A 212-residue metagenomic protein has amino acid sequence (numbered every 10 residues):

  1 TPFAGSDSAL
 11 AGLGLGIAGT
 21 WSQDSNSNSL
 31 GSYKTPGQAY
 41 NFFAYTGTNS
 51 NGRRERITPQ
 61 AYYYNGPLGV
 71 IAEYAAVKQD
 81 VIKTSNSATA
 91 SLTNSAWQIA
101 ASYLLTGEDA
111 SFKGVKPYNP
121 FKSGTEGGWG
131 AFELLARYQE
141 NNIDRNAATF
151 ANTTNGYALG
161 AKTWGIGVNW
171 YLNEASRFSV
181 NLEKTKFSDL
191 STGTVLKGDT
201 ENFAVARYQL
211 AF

Functional and structural regions predicted by a protein language model:
F3-G5: Short loop/turn segments immediately following beta-strands, especially the blade-tip and inter-blade linker loops
A9-G12, G19, S27-F212: Outer-membrane beta-barrel pore domains
